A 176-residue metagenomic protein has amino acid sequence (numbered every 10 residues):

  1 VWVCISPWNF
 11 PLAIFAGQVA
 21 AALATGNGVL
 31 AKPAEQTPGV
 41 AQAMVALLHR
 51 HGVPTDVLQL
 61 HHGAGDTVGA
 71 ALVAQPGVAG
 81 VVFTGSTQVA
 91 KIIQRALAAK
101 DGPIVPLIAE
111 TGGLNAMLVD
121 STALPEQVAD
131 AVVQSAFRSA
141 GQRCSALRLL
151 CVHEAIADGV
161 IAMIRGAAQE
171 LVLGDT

Functional and structural regions predicted by a protein language model:
V1-T55, G112, E126: Conserved small-residue-rich beta-alpha loop and adjacent elements that most often cradle the phosphate/pyrophosphate
S6, H62, G85, E154: Residues that line or immediately flank small-molecule/substrate-binding pockets and catalytic motifs
F10, Q36-G39, D66-T67, Q88 (+1 more regions): Short alpha-helical
K32-A34, H62, S121: Short beta->alpha connector loops at strand-helix junctions that form conserved, small/polar/Pro-enriched
R50-P54, A74-Q75, G80, T87-T176: ALDH superfamily catalytic-core signature
Q59-V82: A structured beta-alpha segment of the ubiquitous adenosine-cofactor-binding alpha/beta core
